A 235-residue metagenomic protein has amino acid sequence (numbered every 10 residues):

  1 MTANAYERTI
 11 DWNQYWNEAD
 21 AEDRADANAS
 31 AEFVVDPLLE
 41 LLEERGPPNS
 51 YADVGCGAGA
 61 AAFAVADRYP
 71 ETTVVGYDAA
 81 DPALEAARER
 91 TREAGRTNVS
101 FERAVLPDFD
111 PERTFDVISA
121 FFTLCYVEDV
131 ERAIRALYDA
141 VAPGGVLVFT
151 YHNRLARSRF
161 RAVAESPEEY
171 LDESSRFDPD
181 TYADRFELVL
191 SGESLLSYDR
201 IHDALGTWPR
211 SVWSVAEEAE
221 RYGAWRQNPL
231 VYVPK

Functional and structural regions predicted by a protein language model:
M1-P47: Conserved class I S-adenosyl-L-methionine
A52, G57-P107: Class I SAM-dependent methyltransferase SAM/SAH-binding core
P107-I118: A short acidic, Gly/Pro-enriched loop at the edge of an enzyme's catalytic core that lines a small-molecule cofactor
D116-V130: A short SAM/SAH-binding and catalytic strip from SAM-dependent methyltransferases
E131-P143: A short glycine-rich, Lys/Arg-flanked "PGG" loop and its adjoining helix->strand segment in the class I
V148-F177: Conserved class I S-adenosyl-L-methionine
V189-P209: Short alpha-helix
G206-K235: Core SAM-dependent methyltransferase catalytic element
